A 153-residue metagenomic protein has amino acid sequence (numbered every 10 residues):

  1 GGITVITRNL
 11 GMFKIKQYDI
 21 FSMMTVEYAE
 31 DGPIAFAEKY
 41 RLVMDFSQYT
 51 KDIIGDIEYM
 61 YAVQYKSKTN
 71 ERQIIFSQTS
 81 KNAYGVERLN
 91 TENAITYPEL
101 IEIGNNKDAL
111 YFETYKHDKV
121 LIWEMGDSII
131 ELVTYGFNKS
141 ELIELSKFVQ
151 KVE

Functional and structural regions predicted by a protein language model:
G1-G126: Short, solvent-exposed recognition patches
G126-E153: Surface-exposed amphipathic alpha-helical segments
